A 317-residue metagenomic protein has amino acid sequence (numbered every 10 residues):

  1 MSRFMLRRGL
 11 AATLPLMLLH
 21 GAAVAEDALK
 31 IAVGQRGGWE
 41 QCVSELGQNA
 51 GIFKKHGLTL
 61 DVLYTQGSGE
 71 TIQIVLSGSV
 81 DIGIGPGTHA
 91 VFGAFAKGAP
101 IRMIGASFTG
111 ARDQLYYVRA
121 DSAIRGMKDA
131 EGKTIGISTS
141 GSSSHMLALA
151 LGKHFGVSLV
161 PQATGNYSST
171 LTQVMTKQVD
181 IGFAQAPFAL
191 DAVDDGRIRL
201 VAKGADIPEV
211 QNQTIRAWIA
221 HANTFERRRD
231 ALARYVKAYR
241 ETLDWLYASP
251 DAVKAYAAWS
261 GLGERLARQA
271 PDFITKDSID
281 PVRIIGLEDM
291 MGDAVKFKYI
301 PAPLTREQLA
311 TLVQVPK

Functional and structural regions predicted by a protein language model:
M1-A11: Bacterial N-terminal signal peptides that target proteins for export
G9-L19: Sec-dependent N-terminal signal peptides
L19-A25: Sec/Tat signal peptide C-region and signal peptidase I cleavage site
E26-V157, P161-T164, Q173, D180-A186 (+2 more regions): Short, glycine-/small- and polar/acidic-enriched structural segments that line small-molecule recognition paths
K55, D206-Q211, K276-I285: Short, solvent-exposed loop/beta-turn-alpha elements that line the ligand-binding surface or hinge of extracytoplasmic
S168-A258: Pocket-lining segment of extracytoplasmic ligand-binding domains
F225-P301: Secondary-structure end/capping motifs
A294-K317: Conserved C-terminal helix/tail region of periplasmic/extracytoplasmic solute-binding proteins
